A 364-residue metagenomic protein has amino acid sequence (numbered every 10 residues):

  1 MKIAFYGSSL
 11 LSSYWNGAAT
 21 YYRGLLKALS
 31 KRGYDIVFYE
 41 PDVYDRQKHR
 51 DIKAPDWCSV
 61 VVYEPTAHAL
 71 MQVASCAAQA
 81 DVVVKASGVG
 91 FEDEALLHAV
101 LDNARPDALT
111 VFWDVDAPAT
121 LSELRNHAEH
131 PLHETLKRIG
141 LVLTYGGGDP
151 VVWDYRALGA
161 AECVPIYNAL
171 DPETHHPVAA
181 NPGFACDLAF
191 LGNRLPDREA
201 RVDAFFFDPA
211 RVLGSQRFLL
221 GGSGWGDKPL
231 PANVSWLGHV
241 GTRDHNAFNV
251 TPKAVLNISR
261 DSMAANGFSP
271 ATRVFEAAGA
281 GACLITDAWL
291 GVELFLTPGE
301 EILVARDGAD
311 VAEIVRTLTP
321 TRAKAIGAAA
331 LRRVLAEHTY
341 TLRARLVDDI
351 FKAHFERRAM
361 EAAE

Functional and structural regions predicted by a protein language model:
M1-I3: Extreme N-terminal starter segment of soluble prokaryotic enzymes
Y6-G7, W15, A19-A28, R32 (+2 more regions): Extended catalytic core of nucleotide-activated donor transferases of GT-like folds
G7-L11, Y21-G24, Y39-R46, R50-W57 (+3 more regions): Catalytic binding pocket for nucleotide-activated donors in carbohydrate/polymer assembly enzymes
S9-S12, D42-R46, V89-F91, D116-P118 (+8 more regions): Short, solvent-exposed loop/turn segments at secondary-structure junctions
S30, A104, R156-A157, A210 (+3 more regions): Anion (oxyanion) recognition and catalysis
Y34-V37, T110, E162-C163, Q216-F218 (+1 more regions): Hydrophobic anchor at the start of a short beta-strand that flanks the dinucleotide cofactor-binding loop
D171-A254, A264: Conserved catalytic-core segment of nucleotide-activated headgroup transferases in glycan assembly
